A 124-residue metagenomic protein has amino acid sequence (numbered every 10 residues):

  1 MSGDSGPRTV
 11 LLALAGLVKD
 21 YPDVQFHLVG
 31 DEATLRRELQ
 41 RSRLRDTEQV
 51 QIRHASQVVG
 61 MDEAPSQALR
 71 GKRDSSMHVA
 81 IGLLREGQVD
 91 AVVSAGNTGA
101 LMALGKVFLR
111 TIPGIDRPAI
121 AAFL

Functional and structural regions predicted by a protein language model:
M1-V107: Contiguous, glycine/small-aliphatic-enriched amphipathic segments in soluble metabolic enzymes
A91, M102-L124: Short, acidic/small-residue loops that bind anionic groups at enzyme active sites
